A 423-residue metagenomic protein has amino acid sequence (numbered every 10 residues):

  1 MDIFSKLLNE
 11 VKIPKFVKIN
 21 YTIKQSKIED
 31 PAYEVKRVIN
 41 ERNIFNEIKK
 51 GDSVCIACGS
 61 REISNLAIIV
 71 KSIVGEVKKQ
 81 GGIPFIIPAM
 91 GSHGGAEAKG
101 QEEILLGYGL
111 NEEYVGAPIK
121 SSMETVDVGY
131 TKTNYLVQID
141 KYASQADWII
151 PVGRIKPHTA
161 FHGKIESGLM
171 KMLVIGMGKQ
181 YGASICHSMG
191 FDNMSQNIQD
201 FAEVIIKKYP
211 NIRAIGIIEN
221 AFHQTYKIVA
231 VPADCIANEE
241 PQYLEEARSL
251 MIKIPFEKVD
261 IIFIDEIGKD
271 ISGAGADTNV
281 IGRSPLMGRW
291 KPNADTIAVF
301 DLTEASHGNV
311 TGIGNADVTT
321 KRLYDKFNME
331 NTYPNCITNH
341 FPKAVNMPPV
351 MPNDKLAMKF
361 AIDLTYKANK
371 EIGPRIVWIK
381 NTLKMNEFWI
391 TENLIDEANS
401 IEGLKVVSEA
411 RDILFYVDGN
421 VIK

Functional and structural regions predicted by a protein language model:
M1-E34: N-terminal amphipathic/basic leader segments beginning at the initiator methionine
V38-C55, K78-K79, P255-F256: Glycine-rich phosphate/diphosphate-binding loops that line cofactor/substrate pockets in enzymes
S53-E62, F85-S92, V377: Short glycine-rich or small-residue beta-strand-to-loop segments that form or flank ligand, phosphate, metal/Fe-S
S64-P84: Histidine-anchored nucleotide/phosphate-binding helix
G100-K164: An acidic, phosphate/nucleotide-engaging active-site surface
T131, Y142-S144, P151-Q224, V229-P232 (+3 more regions): Conserved phosphate- and dinucleotide-binding cores of soluble alpha/beta proteins, encompassing both enzyme active
Y226-T278: A conserved active-site cap/scaffold subdomain adjacent to cofactor or substrate pockets
N279-K423: C-terminal non-catalytic interaction/assembly regions of soluble proteins
